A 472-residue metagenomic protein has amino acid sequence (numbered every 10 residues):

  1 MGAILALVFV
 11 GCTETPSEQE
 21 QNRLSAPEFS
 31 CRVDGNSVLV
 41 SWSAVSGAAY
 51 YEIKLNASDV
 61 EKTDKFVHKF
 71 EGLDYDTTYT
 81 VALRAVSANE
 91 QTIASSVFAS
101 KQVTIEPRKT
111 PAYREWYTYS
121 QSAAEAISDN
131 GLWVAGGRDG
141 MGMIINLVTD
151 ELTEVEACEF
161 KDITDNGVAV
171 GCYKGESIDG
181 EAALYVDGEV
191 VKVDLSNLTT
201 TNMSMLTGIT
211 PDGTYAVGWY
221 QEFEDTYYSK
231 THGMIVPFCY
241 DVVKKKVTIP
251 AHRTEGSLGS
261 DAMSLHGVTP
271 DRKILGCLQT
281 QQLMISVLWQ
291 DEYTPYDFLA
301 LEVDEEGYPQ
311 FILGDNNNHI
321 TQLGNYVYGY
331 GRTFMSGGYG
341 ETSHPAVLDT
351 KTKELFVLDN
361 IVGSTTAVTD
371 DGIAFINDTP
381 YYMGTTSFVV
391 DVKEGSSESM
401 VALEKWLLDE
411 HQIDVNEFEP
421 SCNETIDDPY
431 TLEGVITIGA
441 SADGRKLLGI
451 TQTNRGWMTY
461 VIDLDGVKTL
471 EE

Functional and structural regions predicted by a protein language model:
M1-A6: Sec-dependent N-terminal signal peptides
V8-G11: C-terminal motif of bacterial Sec signal peptides marking the signal peptidase cleavage site
E14-G47, Y75, T92-P107: Pro/Thr/Ser/Gly-rich low-complexity, intrinsically disordered linker/stalk tracts
L39, V67-E71: Short, surface-exposed beta-strand/beta-hairpin micro-motifs centered on an aromatic residue
Y51-I53: Short beta-strand elements bearing conserved aromatic residues within extracellular beta-rich modules
D59-K65: Short beta-strand segments within Ig-like beta-sandwich modules, predominantly Fibronectin type-III
F70-Q91: Beta-strand-rich modules
T104-E472: Residue-level hotspots at or immediately adjacent to binding/recognition sites across diverse folds
